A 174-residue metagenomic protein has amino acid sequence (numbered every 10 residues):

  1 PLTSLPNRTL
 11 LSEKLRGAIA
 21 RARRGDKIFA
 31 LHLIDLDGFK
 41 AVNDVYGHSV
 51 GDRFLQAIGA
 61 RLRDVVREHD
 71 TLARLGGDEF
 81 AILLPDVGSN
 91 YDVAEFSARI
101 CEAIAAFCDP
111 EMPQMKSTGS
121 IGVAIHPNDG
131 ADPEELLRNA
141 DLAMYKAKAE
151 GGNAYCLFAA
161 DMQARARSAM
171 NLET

Functional and structural regions predicted by a protein language model:
S4-A30, D37-R67, A73-G77, A81-I82 (+3 more regions): Conserved long alpha-helical elements within nucleotide-processing catalytic cores of c-di-GMP signaling and class III
A20, L172-T174: Structural alpha-helical segments in enzyme catalytic/regulatory domains
R23, R67, P85, A105 (+3 more regions): Two-component transmitter module helix at the DHp-CA junction of histidine kinases
L31-L33, V123: Conserved hydrophobic/aromatic beta-strand scaffold that supports enzyme active sites
D44, L83-G88, A105, H126-P127 (+1 more regions): Residue-level recognition of strand-loop junctions within catalytic nucleotide-signaling folds
L72, R99, A103, P113 (+2 more regions): Cyclic nucleotide signaling catalytic output domains
I82, S117-G119: HATPase_c (GHKL) ATP-binding subdomain of two-component histidine kinases
